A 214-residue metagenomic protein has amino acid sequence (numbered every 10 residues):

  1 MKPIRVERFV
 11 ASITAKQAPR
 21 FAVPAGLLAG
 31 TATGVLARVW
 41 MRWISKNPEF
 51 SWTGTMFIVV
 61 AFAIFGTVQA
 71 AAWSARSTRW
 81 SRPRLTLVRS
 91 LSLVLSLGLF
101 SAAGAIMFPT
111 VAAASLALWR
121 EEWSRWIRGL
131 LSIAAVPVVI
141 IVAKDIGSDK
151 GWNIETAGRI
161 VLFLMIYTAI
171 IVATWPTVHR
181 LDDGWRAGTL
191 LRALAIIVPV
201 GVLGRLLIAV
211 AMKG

Functional and structural regions predicted by a protein language model:
M1-L91, L97-L99, A211-K213: N-terminal topogenic module of multi-pass integral membrane proteins
K2-V10, Q69-A70, F108-R128, I171-P176: Short helix-perturbing small/polar motifs within transmembrane alpha-helices
I13-L28, T78-R89, W119-V139, G158 (+1 more regions): Cytoplasm-facing juxtamembrane segments at the starts of transmembrane helices in multi-pass membrane proteins
G30, G34, V138, V202-R205: Helical transmembrane-bundle signal
T53-F65, S96-T110, I154-A169: Alpha-helical transmembrane segments of polytopic membrane proteins
L93-N153: Membrane-proximal helix-loop-helix units in multi-pass membrane proteins
L131-K144, V161-P176: Hydrophobic alpha-helical membrane segments
L203-G214: Juxtamembrane boundary at the C-terminal end of a transmembrane helix
